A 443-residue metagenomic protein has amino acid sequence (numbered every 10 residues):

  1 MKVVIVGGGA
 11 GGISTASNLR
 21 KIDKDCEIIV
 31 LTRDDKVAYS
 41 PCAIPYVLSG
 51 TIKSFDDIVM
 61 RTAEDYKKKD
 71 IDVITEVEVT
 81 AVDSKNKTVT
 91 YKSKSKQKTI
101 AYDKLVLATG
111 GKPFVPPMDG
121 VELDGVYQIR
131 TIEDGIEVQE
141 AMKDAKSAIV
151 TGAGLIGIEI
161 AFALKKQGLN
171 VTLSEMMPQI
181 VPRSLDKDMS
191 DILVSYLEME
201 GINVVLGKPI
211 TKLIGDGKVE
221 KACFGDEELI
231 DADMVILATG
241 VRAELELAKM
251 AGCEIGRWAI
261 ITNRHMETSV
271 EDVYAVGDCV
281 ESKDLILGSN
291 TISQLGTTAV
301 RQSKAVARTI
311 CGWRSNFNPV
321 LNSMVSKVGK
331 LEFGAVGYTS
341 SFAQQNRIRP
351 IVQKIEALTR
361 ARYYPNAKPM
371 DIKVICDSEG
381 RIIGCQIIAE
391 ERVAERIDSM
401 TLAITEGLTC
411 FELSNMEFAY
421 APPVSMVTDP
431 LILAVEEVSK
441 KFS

Functional and structural regions predicted by a protein language model:
M1-D72, A163-L185: Beta1-alpha1 glycine-rich phosphate/pyrophosphate-binding loop at the start of Rossmann-like nucleotide-binding domains
V6, I100-G110, I230-G240, S303 (+1 more regions): Short hydrophobic core segments
V6-A10, R20-D25, R33-D34, T239 (+2 more regions): Flexible, glycine-rich terminal cap/loop adjacent to redox cofactors in electron-transfer oxidoreductases
G7-A10, R130-T131, T151-G154: Glycine-rich Rossmann-fold phosphate-binding loop(s) that bind the pyrophosphate of adenine dinucleotide cofactors
D25-E27, K67-K69, V73-S93, I100 (+1 more regions): A Rossmann-like FAD-binding core segment of flavoenzymes
I58-V59, S147, I156-K212, S293-T298 (+1 more regions): Rossmann-like dinucleotide-binding cores of NAD(P)H-dependent redox enzymes
E122-A145, G217-C223, E228-R308, S399 (+2 more regions): FAD-site-proximal beta/loop scaffold in flavoenzymes
T262, V276-T339, V424-F442: A conserved FAD-binding loop/helix module that cradles the flavin
